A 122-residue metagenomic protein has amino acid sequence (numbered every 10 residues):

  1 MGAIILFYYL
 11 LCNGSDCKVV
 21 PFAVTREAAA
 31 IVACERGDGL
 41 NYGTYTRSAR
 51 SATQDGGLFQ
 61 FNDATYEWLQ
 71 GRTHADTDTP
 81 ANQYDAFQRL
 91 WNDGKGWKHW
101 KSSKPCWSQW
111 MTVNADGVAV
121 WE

Functional and structural regions predicted by a protein language model:
M1-A30, G37, G117-E122: Cell-wall glycan-active module
L6-F7, L40-G43, A64: Intrinsically disordered, low-complexity segments enriched in small/polar residues
C12, E35-G37, N41, Q54 (+2 more regions): Intrinsically disordered, low-complexity segments enriched in small/polar residues
D16, R50-S51, G71-R72: Residue-level detector of alpha-helix boundaries and kinks
P21-T46, D85-W91, K101-K104, Q109-W110: Short, functionally critical alpha-helical segments immediately adjacent to catalytic or ligand/cofactor-binding
T44-Q54: Glycine-rich catalytic cores of cysteine/serine-nucleophile enzymes that process amide/ester linkages in cell-envelope
Q54-F59, D63-E122: Catalytic and binding regions of secreted/periplasmic enzymes and modules that target cell-wall glycans
